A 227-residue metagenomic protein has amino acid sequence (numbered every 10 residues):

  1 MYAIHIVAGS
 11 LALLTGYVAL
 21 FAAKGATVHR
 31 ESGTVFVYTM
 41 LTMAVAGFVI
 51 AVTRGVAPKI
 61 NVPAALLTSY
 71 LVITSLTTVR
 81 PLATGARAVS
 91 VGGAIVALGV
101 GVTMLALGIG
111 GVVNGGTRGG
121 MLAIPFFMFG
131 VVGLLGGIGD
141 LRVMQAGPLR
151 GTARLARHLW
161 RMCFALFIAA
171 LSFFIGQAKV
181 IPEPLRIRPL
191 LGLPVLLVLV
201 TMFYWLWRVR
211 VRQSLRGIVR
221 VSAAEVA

Functional and structural regions predicted by a protein language model:
M1-A227: Alpha-helical membrane insertion/targeting regions
